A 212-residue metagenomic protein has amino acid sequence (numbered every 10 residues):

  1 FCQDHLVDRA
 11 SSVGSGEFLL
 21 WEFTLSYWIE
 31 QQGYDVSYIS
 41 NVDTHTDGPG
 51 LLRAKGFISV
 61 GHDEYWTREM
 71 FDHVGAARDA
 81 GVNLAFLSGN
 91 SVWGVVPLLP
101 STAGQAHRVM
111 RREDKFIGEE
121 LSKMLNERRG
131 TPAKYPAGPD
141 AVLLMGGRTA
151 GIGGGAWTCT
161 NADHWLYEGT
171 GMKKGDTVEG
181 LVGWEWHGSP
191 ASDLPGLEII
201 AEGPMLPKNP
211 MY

Functional and structural regions predicted by a protein language model:
F1-G50: Aromatic-Pro/Gly-enriched surface loop or interdomain linker that acts as a lid/target-recognition segment
L25, Q32, R53, G89 (+1 more regions): Residues that flank catalytic or metal-binding motifs in active/ligand-binding sites
Y27, M211-Y212: Short, surface-exposed beta-strand/loop micro-motifs that present aromatic residues
I29-E30, P49-L52, R78-A80, S192-D193: Extracellular/periplasmic catalytic domains that process cell-envelope and extracellular macromolecules
V42, D63, N90-W93, G203-P207: Short loop/turn segments at secondary-structure transitions that flank enzyme active sites
G50-A54, P100-A103: Short low-complexity, flexible loop/linker segments enriched in glycine and/or proline with clustered acidic
L51-G94: Short alpha-beta junction capping motif
G94-M211: An acidic, glycine-rich "communication" segment
